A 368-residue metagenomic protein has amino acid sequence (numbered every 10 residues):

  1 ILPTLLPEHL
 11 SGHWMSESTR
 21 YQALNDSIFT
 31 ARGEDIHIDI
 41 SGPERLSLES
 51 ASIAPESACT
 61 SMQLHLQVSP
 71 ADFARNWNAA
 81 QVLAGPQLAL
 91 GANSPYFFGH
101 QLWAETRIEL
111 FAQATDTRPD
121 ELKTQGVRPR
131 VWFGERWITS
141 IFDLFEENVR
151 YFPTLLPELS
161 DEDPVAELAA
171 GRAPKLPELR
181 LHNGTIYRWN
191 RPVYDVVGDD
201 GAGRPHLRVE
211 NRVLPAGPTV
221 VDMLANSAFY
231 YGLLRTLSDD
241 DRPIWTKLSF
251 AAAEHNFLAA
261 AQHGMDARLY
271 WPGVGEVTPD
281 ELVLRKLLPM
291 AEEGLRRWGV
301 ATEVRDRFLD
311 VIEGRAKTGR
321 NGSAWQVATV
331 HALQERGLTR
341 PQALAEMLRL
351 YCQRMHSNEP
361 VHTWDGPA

Functional and structural regions predicted by a protein language model:
I1-A368: Phosphate/nucleotide-binding catalytic core
